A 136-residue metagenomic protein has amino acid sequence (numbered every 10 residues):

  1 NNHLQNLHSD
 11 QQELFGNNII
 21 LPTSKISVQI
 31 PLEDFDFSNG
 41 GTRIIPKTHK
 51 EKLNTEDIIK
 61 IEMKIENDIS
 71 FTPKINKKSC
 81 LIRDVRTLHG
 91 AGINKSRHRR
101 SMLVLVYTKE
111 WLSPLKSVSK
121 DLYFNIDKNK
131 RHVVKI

Functional and structural regions predicted by a protein language model:
N2-P73, L112-D121: Catalytic core of non-heme Fe(II) oxygenases with the double-stranded beta-helix
H8-Q12, V85, Y107: Non-transmembrane, interaction-prone segments in cytosolic or luminal domains
C80, R86-I136: Non-heme Fe(II)/2-oxoglutarate
